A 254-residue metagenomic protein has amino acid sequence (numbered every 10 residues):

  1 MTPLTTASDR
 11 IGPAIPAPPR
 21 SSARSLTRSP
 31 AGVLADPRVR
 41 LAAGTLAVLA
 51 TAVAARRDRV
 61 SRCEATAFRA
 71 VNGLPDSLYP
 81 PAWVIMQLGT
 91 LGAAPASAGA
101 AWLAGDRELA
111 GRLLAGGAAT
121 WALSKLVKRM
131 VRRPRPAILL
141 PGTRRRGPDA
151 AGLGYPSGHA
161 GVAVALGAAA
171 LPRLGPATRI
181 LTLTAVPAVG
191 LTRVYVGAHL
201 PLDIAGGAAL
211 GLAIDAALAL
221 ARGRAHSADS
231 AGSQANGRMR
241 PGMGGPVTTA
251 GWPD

Functional and structural regions predicted by a protein language model:
T2-A93, K128-A150, T249-P253: N-terminal transmembrane-helix/juxtamembrane module of multi-pass inner/ER membrane proteins
V39-R40, E108-G116, T178-L181, L202-G206: Alpha-helical transmembrane segments of integral membrane proteins
T45, L113, G117-W121, A208 (+1 more regions): Alpha-helical transmembrane spans of integral membrane proteins, capturing the lipid-embedded, hydrophobic core of TM
A50-R62, W102-R107, K125-V131, L191-H199 (+1 more regions): Short hydrophobic alpha-helical membrane-entry/anchor segments
S77-L78, D106-A110, A137, L174-R179 (+1 more regions): Membrane-helix interface segments
G99-L123: Interfacial segments of alpha-helical transmembrane regions
A115-V131, I180-T192: Small-polar-interrupted transmembrane alpha-helices in polytopic inner-membrane proteins
L140-D254: Membrane-embedded catalytic cores of phosphoryl/pyrophosphoryl-handling enzymes
